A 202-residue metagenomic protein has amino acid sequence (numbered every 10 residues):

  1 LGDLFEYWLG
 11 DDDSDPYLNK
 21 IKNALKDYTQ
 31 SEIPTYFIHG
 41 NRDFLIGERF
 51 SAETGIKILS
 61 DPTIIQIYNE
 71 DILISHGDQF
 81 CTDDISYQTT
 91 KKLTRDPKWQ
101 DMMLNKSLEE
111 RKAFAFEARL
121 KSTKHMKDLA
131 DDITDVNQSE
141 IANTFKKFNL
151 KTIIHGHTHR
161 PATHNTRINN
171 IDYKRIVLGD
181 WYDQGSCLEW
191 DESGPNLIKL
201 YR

Functional and structural regions predicted by a protein language model:
L1-I67: Core catalytic region of metal-dependent phosphoesterases/phosphodiesterases, especially metallo-beta-lactamase-like
L4-Y28, K124-I153: N-terminal short leaders/motifs
W8, W99, L178-W181: Tryptophan-centered motif/residue detector
T29-Q30, N69, Q88-K91: Short, basic, helix/turn surface patches
N41, P62, D71, H76-Q79: Short, flexible active-site-adjacent loop segments at beta-strand->alpha-helix junctions, enriched in small/polar
K57, L73, D78, D84-Q88 (+1 more regions): Conserved beta-sheet core of the metallophosphoesterase superfamily
P62-I65, G179-D183, R202: Short, acidic/turn-prone active-site loops that include or flank metal/cofactor- and phosphate-binding residues
S75-N137: Active-site-proximal loop/helix segment associated with metal-binding centers of metalloenzymes
